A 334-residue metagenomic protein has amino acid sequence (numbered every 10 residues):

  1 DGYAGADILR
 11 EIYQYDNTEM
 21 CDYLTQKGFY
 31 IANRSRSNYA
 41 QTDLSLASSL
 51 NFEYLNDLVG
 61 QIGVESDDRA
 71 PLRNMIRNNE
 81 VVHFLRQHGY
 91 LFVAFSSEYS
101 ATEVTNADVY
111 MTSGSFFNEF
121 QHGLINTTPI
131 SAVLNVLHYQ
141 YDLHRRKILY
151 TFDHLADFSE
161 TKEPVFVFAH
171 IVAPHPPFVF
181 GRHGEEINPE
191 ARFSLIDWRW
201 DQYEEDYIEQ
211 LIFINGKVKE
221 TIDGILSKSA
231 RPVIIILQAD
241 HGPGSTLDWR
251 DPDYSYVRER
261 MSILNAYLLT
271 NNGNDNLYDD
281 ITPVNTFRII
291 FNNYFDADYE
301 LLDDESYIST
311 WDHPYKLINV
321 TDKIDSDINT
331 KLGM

Functional and structural regions predicted by a protein language model:
G2-M334: Catalytic domains that recognize anionic headgroups
